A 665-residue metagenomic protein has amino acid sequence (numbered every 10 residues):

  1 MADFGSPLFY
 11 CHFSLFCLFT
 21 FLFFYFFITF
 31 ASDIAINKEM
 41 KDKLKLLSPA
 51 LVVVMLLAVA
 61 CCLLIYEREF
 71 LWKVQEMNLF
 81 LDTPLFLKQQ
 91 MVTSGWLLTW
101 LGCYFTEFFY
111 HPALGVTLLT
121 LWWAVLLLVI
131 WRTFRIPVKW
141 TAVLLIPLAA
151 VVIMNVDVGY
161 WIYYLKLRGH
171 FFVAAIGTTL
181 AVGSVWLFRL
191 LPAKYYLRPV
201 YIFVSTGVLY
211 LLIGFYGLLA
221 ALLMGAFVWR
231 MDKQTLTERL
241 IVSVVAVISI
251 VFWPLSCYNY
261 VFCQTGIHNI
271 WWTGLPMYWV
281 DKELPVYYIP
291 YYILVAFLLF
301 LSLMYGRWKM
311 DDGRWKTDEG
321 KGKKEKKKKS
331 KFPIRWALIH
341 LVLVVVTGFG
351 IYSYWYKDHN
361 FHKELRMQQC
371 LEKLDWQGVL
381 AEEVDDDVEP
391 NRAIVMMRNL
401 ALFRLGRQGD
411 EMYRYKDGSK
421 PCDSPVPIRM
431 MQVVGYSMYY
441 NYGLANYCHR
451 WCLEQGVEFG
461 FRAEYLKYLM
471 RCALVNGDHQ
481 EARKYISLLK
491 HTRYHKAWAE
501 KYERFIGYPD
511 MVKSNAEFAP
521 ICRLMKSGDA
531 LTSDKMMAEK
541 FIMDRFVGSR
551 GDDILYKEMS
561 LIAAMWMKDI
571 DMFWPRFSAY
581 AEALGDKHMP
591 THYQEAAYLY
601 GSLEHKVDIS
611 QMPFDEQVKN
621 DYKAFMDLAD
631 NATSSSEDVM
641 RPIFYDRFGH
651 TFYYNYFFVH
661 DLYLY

Functional and structural regions predicted by a protein language model:
P7-I28: Hydrophobic alpha-helical signal peptides and transmembrane signal-/tail-anchor segments that drive secretory-pathway
R68-F108, M154-F172, F252-P290: Membrane-interfacial interhelical loops
E76, M91-G95, K139-Y195, L211-L218 (+1 more regions): Membrane-interface micro-motifs in multi-pass membrane enzymes
G115-V129, I176-L180: Transmembrane alpha-helices of multi-pass, membrane-embedded glycan-processing enzymes that use lipid-linked
R189-K233, I250-Y258: Transmembrane helices and adjacent periplasmic/lumenal helix-loop junctions of polyprenol-phosphate-dependent
L284-L341: Cytosolic-side transmembrane helix boundary signature
S330-D358: Internal/C-terminal transmembrane anchor helices
Y352-T532, K540, G548-I570, R576: Soluble catalytic regions of membrane-associated enzymes that act on cell-envelope and secretory-pathway components
